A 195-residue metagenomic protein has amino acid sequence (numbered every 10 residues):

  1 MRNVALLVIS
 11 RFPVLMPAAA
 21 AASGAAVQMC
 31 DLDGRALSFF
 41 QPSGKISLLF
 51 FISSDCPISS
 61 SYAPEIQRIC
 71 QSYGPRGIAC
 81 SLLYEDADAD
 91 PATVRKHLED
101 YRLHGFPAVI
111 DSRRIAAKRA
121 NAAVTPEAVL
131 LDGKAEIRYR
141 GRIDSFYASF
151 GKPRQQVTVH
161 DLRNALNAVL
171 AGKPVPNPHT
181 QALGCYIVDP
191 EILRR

Functional and structural regions predicted by a protein language model:
N3, L7-A18: Bacterial N-terminal signal peptides
A18-A25: Boundary at the C-terminal end of the N-terminal hydrophobic targeting segment
V27-S47: A short beta-strand-turn-helix
P42-S60, L166: Short active-site neighborhood of thiol/selenol oxidoreductases, capturing the structured segment around
S53-P64, A87, A128, C185-V188: Short, thiol/selenol-centered motifs that function as redox-active sites or metal-ligating centers
S60-Y101, I110-R119: Structural microenvironment flanking redox-active thiols in thiol-disulfide oxidoreductases
L98-D132, E136-R140: Short, internal strand/loop/helix patches that form the active-site neighborhood or redox-interaction surface
D132-G133, I137-R195: Thiol-/selenol-based redox modules, centered on thioredoxin-like and closely related oxidoreductase domains
